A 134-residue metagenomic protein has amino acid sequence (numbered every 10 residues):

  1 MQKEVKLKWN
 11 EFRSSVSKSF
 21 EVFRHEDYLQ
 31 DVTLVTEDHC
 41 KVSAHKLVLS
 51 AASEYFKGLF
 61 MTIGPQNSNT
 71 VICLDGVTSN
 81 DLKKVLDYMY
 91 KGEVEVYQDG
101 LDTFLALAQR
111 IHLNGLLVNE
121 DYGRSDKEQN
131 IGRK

Functional and structural regions predicted by a protein language model:
M1-A44, K84-T103: N-terminal BTB/POZ boundary and linker segment
Q2-E4, W9, V22, N80 (+3 more regions): Long, low-complexity intrinsically disordered regions in metazoan regulatory proteins
S17-R24, L49-S53, K57-M61, K83-Y90 (+2 more regions): Amphipathic alpha-helical interaction motifs in eukaryotic regulatory proteins
D27, D31-N67: Alpha-helical oligomerization interface recognition
V35-E37, H45-L47, A51-A52, D75-V77 (+2 more regions): Structured beta-strand/turn binding interfaces of compact recognition modules in eukaryotic regulators
Q66, V77-T78: Small/polar residue-rich beta-strand/coil "junction" motifs that cap repeat-based extracellular fibers
V71-D75, D81: Charged, surface-exposed interaction regions in soluble eukaryotic proteins
